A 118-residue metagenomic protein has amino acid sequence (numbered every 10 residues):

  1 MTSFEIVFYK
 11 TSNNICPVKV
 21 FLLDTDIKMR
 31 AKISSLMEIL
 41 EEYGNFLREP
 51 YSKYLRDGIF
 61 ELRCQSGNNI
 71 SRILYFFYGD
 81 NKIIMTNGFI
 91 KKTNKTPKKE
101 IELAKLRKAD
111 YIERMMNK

Functional and structural regions predicted by a protein language model:
M1-I70, G79-K82, K92-K118: Basic, Lys/Arg-enriched alpha-helical interface segments
T86: Conserved catalytic cores of phosphodiester-cleaving nucleases, focusing on short active-site segments
F89: Residue-level signal for short, function-critical loop segments
